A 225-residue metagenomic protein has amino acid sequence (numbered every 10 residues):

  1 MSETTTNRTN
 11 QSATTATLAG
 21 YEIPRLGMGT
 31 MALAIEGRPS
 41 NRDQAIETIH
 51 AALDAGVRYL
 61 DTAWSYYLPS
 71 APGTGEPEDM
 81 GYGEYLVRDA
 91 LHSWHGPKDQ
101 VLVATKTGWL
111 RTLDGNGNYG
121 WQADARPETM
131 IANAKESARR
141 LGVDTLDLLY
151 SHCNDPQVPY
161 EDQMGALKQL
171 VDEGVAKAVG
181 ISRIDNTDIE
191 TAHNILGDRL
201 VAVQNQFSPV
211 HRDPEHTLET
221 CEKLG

Functional and structural regions predicted by a protein language model:
M1-L102: N-terminal binding-site loop/beta-alpha segment at the start of enzyme catalytic domains that lines or forms
E3, I35, N154-G225: Beta/alpha (TIM)-barrel catalytic core signal, keyed to glycine-rich beta->alpha loops juxtaposed to Asp/Glu that bind
A13, I49-H50, E84, R88-L91 (+4 more regions): Generic structural signal for well-ordered alpha-helices, preferentially at hydrophobic/aromatic core positions
T15, I23-G27, R58-Y59, Q100-K106 (+4 more regions): Structural preference for beta-strand elements that scaffold enzyme active sites
M31-Q44, N116-I131, H152-V158: Active-site mouth loops of central-metabolism enzymes
P39-L53, A123-L141, D162, D185-T191 (+1 more regions): Short, acidic/polar
L68-E78, W109-D124: Surface-exposed, active-site-proximal loop segments in enzymatic domains
A138-V158: Active-site groove signature of glycoside hydrolases
